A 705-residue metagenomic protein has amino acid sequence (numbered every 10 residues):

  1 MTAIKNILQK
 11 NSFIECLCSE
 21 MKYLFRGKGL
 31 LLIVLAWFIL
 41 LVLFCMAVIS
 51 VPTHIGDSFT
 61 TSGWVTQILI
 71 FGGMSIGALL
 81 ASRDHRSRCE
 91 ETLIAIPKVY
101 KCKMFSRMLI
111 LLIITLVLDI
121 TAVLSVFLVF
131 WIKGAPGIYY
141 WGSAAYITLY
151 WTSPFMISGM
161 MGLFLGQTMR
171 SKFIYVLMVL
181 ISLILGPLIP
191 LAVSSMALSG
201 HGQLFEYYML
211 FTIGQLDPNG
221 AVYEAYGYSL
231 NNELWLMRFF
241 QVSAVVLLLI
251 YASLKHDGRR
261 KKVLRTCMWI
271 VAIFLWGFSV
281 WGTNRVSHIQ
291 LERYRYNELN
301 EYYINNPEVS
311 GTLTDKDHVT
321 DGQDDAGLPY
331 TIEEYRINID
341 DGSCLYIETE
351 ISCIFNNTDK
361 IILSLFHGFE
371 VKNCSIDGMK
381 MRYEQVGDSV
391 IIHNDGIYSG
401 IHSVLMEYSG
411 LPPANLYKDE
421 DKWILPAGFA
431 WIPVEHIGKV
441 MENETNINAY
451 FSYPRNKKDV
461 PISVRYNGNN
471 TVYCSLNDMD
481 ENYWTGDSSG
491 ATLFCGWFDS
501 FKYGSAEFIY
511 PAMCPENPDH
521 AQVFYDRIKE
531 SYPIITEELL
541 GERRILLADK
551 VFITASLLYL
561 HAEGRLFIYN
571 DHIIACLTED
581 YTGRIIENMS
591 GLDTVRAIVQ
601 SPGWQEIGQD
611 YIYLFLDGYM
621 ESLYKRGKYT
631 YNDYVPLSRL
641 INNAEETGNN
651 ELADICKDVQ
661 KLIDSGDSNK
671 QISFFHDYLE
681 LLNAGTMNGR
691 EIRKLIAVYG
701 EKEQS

Functional and structural regions predicted by a protein language model:
M1-D84, L254-C267, F274-S279, G504-E516: Hydrophobic alpha-helical transmembrane segments
L41-I68, G72, A78-L79, F105-F173: Secretory targeting signals
I55-S58, S500-Q609: Juxtacatalytic substrate-recognition/specificity segment
I138, L198-F240, K261-S343: N-terminal, polar/Ser/Thr-rich
I347-I351, D395-I397, F451-N456, V460-T471 (+1 more regions): Zn2+-dependent metallopeptidase catalytic core
G368-I424, S531-E537: A surface-exposed beta-strand-loop module
S409-G490, T647, A653: Extended, low-hydrophobicity, Ser/Thr/Pro/Gly-biased non-transmembrane segments
L540, L560-S665, N669, S673-L679: Zinc-dependent metallopeptidase catalytic helix centered on the HExxH motif and its immediate flanking segment
